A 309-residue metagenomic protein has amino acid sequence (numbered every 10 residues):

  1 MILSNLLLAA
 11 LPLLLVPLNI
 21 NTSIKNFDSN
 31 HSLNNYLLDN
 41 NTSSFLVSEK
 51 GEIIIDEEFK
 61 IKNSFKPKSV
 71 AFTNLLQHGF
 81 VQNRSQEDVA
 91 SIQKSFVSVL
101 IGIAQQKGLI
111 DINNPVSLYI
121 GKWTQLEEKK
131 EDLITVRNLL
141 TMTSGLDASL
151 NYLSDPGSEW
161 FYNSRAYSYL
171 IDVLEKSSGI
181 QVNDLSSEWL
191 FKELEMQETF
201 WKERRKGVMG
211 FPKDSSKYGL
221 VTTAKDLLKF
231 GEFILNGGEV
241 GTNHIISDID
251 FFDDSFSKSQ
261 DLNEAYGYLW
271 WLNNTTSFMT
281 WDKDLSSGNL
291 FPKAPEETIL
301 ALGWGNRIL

Functional and structural regions predicted by a protein language model:
I2-P17: Classical Sec-dependent N-terminal signal peptides that target proteins to the secretory pathway
N34-L37, G102, S117, R137-T141 (+7 more regions): Non-transmembrane alpha-helical segments in soluble domains of secreted/periplasmic/extracellular proteins
Y36-F80, R307-L309: A short, well-structured edge-of-sheet supersecondary motif
L37, L153-Y162, K213-V221: Solvent-exposed loop and edge beta-strand segments that line ligand/cofactor-binding and catalytic clefts
G51, A71-L76, S85-I112, L170-E175 (+1 more regions): Active-site SXXK
H78-G79, N83, D88-S91, Q106-L146 (+2 more regions): Active-site helix/loop module of the DD-peptidase/beta-lactamase fold, centered on the serine-lysine SxxK catalytic
A166, L170-V173, Y218-E239, N306-L309: Active-site-proximal alpha-helical segments within enzyme catalytic domains
S257-L309: Active-site Gly/Thr loop motif
